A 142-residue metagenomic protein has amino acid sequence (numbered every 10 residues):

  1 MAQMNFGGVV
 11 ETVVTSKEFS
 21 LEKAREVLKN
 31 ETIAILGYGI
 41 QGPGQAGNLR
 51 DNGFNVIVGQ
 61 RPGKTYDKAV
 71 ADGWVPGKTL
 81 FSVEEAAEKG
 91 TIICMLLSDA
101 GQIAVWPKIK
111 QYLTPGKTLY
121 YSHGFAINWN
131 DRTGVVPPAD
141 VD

Functional and structural regions predicted by a protein language model:
A2-V75: NAD(P)+-binding Rossmann beta1-loop-alpha1 motif at the extreme N-terminus of oxidoreductases
W74-G90: Short acidic low-complexity segments
G90-T91, K117: Conserved acidic residues
I93-C94, Y120: N-terminal Rossmann-like NAD(P) cofactor-binding module of classical short-chain dehydrogenase/reductase
L96-S98, H123: Glycine-rich, N-terminal phosphate-binding loop of Rossmann-like dinucleotide-binding domains
G101-K108: Glycine/threonine-rich flexible loop motifs
L113-T114: Helix-to-beta-strand junctions that scaffold the AdoMet/dcAdoMet cofactor pocket in Class I SAM-dependent enzymes
T118-D142: Rossmann-fold NAD(P)-binding glycine/threonine-rich loop
